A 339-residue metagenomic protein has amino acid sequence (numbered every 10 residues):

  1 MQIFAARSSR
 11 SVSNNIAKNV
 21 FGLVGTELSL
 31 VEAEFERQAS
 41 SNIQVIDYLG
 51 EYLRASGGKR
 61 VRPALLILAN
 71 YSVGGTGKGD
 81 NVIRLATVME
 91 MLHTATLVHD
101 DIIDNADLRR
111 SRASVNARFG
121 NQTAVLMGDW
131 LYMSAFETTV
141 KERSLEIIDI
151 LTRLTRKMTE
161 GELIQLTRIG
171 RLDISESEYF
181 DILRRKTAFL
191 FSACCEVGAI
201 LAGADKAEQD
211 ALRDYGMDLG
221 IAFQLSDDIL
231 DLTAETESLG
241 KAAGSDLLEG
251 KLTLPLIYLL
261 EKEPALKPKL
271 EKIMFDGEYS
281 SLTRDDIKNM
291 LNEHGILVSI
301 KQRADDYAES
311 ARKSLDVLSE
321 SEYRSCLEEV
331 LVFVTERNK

Functional and structural regions predicted by a protein language model:
M1-K339: All-alpha prenyltransferase/terpene-synthase fold signal
